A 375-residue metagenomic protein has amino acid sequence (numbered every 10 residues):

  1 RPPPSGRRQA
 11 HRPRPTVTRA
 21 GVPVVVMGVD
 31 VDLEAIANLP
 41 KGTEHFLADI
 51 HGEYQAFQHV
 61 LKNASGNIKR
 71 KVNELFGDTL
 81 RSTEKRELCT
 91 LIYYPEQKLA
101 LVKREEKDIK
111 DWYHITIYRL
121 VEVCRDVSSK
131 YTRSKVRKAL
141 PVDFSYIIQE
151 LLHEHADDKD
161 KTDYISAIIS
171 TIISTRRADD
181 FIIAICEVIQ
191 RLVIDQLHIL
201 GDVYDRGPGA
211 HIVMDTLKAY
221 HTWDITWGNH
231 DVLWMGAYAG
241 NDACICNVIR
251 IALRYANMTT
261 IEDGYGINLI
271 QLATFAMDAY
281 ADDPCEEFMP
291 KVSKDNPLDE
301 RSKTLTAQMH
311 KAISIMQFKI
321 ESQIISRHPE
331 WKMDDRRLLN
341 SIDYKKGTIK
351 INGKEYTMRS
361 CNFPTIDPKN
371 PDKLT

Functional and structural regions predicted by a protein language model:
R1-T375: Feature recognizes metal-dependent phosphohydrolase scaffolds
